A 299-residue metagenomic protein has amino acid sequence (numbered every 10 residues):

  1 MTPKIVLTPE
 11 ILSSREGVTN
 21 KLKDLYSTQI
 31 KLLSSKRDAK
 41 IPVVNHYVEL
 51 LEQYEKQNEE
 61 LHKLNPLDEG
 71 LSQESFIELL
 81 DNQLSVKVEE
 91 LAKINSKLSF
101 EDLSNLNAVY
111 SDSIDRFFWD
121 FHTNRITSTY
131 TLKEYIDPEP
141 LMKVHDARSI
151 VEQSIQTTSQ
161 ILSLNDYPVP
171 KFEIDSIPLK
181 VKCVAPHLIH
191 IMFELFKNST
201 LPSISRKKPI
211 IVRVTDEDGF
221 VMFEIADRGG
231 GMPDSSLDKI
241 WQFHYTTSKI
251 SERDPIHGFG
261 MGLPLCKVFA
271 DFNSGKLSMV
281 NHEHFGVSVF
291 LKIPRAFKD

Functional and structural regions predicted by a protein language model:
T2-P168: Signal-transmission coiled-coils
N198-S203: Short helix-loop "hinge" at the ATP-lid/N-box region of the Bergerat-fold HATPase_c
K207-G219: Short beta-strand/loop element within the Bergerat-fold HATPase_c
D227: Acidic ATP/Mg2+-coordinating residue in the GHKL
M232-S248: Short conserved segment of the HATPase_c
G262, C266: Short alpha-helical Gxxx[C/S/T] motif in the catalytic ATP-binding
S274-F285: Glycine-rich ATP-binding loops of the HATPase_c
